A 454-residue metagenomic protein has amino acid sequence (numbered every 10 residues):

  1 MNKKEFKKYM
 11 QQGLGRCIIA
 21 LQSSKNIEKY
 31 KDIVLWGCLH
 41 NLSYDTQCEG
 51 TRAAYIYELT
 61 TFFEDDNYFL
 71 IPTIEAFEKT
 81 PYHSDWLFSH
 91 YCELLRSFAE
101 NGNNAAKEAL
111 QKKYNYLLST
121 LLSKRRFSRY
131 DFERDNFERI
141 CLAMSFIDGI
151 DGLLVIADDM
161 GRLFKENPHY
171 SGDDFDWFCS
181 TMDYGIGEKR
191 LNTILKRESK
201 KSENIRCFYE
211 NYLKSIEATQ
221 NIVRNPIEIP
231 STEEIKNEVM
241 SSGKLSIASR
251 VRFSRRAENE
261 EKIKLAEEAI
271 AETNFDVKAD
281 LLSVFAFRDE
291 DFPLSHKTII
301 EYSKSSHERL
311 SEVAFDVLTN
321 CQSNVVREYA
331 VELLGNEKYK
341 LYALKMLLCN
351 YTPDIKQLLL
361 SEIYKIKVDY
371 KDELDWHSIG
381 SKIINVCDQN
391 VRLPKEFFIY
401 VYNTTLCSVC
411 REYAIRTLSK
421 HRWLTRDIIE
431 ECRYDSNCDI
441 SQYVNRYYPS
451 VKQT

Functional and structural regions predicted by a protein language model:
M1-S23, T232-I235: N-terminal "cap/leader" segments of large eukaryotic alpha-helical scaffolds
N2-K4, Y30-N41, N67-K79, N104-K124 (+12 more regions): Amphipathic alpha-helical scaffolding segments comprising HEAT/armadillo-like alpha-solenoid repeats
G15-K29, L42-D65, D85-A105, R125-D151 (+13 more regions): Structural detector for internal amphipathic alpha-helices that build alpha-solenoid repeat scaffolds
A271-F275: Extended, charged low-complexity segments that frequently continue into or abut oligomerization scaffolds
S305, T405-S408, D435-D439: Short coil/turn segments at helix-helix junctions and helix-capping linkers within large alpha-helical proteins
